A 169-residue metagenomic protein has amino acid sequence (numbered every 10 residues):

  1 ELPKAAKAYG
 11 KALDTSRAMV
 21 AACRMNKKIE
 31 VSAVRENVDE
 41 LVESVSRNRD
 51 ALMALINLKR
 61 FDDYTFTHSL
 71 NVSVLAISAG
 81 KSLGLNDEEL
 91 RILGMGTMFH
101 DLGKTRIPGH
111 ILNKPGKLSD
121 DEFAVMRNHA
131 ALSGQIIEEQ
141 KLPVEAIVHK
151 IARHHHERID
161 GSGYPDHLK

Functional and structural regions predicted by a protein language model:
L2-A8: Extended, charge-enriched "interface" segments that sit outside catalytic cores
G10-K169: Histidine- and acidic-residue-rich, metal-dependent catalytic cores
